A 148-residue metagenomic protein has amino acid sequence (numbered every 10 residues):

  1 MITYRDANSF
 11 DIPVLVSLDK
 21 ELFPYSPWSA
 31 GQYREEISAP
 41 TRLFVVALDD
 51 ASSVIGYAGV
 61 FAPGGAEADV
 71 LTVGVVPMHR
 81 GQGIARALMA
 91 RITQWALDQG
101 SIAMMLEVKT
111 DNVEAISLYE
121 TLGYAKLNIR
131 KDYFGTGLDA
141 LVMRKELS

Functional and structural regions predicted by a protein language model:
I2-Y4: Extreme N-terminal starter segment of soluble prokaryotic enzymes
D6-M78, Q82, M89-R91, W95 (+2 more regions): Acetyl-CoA-dependent GNAT
V70, M104-V108: Conserved hydrophobic beta-strand within the GNAT/NAT acetyltransferase core sheet that lines the active-site cleft
M89, N112-A115, D132-G137: Short glycine/proline-centered loop/turn elements that form peptide/ligand docking sites
E107, A125-L141: Conserved catalytic-core motifs of GNAT/GCN5-like acyltransferases
Y119, Y124: Conserved active-site tyrosine of GNAT-family acetyltransferases
